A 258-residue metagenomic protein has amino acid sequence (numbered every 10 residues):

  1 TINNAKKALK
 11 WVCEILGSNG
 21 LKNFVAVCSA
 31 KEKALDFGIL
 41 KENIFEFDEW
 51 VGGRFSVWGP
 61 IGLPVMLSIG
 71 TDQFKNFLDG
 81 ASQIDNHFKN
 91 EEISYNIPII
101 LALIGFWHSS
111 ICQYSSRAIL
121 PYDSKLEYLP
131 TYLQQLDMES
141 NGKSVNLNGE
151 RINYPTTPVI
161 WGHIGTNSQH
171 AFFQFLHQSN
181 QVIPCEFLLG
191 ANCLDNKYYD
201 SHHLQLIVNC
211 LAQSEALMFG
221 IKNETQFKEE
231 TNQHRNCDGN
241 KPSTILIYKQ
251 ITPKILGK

Functional and structural regions predicted by a protein language model:
T1-K258: A SIS-like phosphosugar-recognition module
